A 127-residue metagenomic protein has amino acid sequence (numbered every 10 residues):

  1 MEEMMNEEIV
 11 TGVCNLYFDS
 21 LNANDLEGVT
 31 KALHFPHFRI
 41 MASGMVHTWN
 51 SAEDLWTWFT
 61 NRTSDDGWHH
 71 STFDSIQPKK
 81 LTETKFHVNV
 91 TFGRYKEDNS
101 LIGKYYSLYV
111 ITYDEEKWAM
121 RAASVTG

Functional and structural regions predicted by a protein language model:
M1-K31, F35, M41, E53: Short, low-complexity N-terminal intrinsically disordered segments enriched in polar/charged residues
E27-I76: A solvent-exposed, acidic/Ser-Thr-rich amphipathic alpha-helical stretch
L33-H34, F92-R94, S124-V125: Short beta-strand segments enriched in hydrophobic/aromatic residues within well-folded beta-rich domains
T57-T60, N89-G93: Short Pro/Gly-enriched beta-strand edge/turn motifs at strand-loop
H70, T82-F92: A short hydrophobic beta-strand element
F73-K79, F92-R94, Y106-T112: Hydrophobic/aromatic beta-strand elements that line small-molecule binding cavities or substrate pockets in beta-rich
K104-G127: Short beta-strand edge/turn micro-motifs at domain boundaries
